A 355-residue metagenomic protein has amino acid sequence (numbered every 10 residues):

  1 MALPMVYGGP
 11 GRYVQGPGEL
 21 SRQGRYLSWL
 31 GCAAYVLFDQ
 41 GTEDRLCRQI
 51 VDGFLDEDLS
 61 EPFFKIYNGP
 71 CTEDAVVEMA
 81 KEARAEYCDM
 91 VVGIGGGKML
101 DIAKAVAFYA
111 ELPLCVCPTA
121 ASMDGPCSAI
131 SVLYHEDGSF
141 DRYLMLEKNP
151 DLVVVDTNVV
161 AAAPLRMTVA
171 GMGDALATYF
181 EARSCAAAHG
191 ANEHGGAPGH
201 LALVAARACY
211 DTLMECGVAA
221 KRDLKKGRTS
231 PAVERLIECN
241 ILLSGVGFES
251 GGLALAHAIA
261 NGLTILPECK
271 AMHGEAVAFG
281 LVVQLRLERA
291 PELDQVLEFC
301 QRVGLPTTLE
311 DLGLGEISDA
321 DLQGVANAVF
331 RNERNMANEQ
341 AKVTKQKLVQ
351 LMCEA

Functional and structural regions predicted by a protein language model:
M1-M90, L309: ATP/NTP phosphate-donor binding region
M5-Y7, L27-W29, R84-E86, A107 (+4 more regions): Solvent-exposed alpha-helices and their adjacent loops that cap or buttress functional pockets in soluble metabolic
L20, E43-C47, E73, K98-A105 (+2 more regions): Short glycine/serine/threonine-rich phosphate/pyrophosphate-binding segments that cradle anionic phosphate groups
A83-A120: A short, small-residue-rich loop immediately preceding and capping a beta-strand
F108-L201: A glycine/threonine-rich phosphate-anchoring loop and its flanking beta-alpha core in nucleotide/phosphate-binding
E193-V303, E310: Active-site segments that bind and position negatively charged phosphate/pyrophosphate groups
A290-A355: C-terminal charged capping/lid subdomain of soluble metabolic enzymes
